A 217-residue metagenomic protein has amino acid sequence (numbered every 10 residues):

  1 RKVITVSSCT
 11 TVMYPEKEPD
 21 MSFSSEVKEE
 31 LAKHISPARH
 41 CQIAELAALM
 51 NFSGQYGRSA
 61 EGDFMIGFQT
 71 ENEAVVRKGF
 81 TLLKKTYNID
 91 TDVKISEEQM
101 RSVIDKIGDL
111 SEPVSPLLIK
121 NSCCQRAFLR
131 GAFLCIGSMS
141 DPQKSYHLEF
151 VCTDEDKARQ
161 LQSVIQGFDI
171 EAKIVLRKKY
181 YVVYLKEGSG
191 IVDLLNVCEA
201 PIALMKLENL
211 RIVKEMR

Functional and structural regions predicted by a protein language model:
D20-M65, Q69-A74, K78: N-terminal, positively charged regions that mediate nucleic acid binding
A60-G62, T70, R77, T81-L210: DNA-contacting interfaces and partner/effector-binding or oligomerization modules in DNA-centric proteins
I212-R217: Conserved alpha/beta core segments of nucleic-acid transaction machinery
